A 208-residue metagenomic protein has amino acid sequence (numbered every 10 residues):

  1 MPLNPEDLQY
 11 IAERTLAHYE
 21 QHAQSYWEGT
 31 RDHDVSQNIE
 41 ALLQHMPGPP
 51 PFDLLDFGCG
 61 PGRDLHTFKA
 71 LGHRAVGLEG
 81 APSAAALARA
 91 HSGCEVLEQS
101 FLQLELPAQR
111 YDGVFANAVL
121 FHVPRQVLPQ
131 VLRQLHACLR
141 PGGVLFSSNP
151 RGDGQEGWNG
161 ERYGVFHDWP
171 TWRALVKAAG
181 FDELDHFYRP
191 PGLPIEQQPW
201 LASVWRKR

Functional and structural regions predicted by a protein language model:
P2-P49: Conserved class I S-adenosyl-L-methionine
P50-G58: Conserved class I S-adenosyl-L-methionine
P61-Q103: Class I SAM-dependent methyltransferase SAM/SAH-binding core
L102, L106-V114: A short acidic, Gly/Pro-enriched loop at the edge of an enzyme's catalytic core that lines a small-molecule cofactor
P129-P141: A short glycine-rich, Lys/Arg-flanked "PGG" loop and its adjoining helix->strand segment in the class I
G142-N149: Conserved beta-strand signature within the Rossmann-like core of class I S-adenosyl-L-methionine
Q155-T171: Acceptor-substrate binding/catalytic loop of class I
P191-R208: Core SAM-dependent methyltransferase catalytic element
